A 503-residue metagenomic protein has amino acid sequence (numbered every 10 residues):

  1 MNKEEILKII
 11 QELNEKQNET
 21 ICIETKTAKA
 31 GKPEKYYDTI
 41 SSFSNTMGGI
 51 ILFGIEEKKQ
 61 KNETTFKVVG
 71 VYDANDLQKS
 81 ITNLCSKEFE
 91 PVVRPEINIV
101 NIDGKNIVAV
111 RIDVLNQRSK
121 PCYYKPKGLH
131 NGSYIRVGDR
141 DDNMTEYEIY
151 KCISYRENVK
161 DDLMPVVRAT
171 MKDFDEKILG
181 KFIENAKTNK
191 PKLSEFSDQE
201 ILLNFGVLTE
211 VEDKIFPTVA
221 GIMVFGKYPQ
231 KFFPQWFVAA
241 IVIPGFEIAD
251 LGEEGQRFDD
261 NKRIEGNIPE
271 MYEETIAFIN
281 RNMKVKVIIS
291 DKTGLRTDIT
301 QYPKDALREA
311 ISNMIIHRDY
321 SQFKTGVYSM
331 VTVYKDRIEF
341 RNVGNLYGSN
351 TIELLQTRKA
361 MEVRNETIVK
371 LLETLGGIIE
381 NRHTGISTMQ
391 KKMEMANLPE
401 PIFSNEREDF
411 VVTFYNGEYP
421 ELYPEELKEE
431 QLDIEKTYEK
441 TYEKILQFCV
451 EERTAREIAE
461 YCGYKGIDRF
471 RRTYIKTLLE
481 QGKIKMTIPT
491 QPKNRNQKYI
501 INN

Functional and structural regions predicted by a protein language model:
M1-A109, N116-R118, D305: Polybasic/polar functional segments that serve as interface/processing modules
P91-M171, T325-V327, H383-S387, K391 (+1 more regions): Intrinsically disordered, low-complexity regulatory tails
S133-T325, M330-D336, R341, Y347-M361 (+2 more regions): Active-site helix-to-loop segments that bind/position phosphate- or nucleotide-bearing substrates and donors across
K231-V238, S349-T351, T357-E443, Q447 (+1 more regions): Flexible, glycine-/charge-rich segments associated with ATP-binding catalytic modules
R296, E457-D468: Short helix-coil junctions and helix-kink-helix linkers
F448-E457: Short capping segments at the starts of secondary-structure elements
K465-E480, K493: Short amphipathic alpha-helical interaction segments
T487-N503: Short, cationic-aromatic polyanion-contact patches
